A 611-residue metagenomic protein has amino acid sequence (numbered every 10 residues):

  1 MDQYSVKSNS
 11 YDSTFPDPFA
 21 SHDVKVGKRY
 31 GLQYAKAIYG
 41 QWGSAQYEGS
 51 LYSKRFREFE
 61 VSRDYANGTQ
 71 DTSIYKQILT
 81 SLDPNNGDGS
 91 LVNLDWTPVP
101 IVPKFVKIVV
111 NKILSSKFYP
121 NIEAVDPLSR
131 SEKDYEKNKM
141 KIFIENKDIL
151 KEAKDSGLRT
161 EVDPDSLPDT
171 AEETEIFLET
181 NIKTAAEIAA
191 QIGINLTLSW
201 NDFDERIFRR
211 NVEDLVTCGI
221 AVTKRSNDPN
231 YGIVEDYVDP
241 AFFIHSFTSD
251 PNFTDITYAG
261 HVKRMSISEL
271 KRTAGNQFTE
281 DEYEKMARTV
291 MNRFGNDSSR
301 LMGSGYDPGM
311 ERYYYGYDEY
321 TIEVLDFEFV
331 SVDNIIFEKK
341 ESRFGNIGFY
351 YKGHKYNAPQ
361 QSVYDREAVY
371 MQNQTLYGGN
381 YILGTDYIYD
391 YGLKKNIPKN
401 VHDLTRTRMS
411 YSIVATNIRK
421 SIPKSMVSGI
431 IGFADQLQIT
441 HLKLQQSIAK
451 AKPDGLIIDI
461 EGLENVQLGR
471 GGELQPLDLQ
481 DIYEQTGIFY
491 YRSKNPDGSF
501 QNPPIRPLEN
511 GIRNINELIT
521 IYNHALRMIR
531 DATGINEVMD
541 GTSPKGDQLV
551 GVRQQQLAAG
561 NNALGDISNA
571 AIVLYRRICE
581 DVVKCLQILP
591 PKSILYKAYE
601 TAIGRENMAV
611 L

Functional and structural regions predicted by a protein language model:
M1-M371, L376-Y377, N514-E517, I521-H524: Extended, helix-rich architectural segments
S131-D155, A221, I458-G471, V552-A559 (+1 more regions): Eukaryote-specific, cytoplasm-facing alpha-helical/coiled-coil scaffolding segments in long proteins
E187, E205, V216, M426 (+8 more regions): Active-site-proximal structural scaffolding
N201, F294, S298, H441-I448 (+3 more regions): A generic secondary-structure signal for well-formed alpha-helical elements
F203, S226-N230, T248, G534-V538 (+2 more regions): An acidic- and aromatic-residue-enriched active-site/binding cleft used to recognize and process polar
R206-E213, K224-D228, I448-I460, M539-G546 (+1 more regions): Short coil/turn segments at secondary-structure boundaries
L215, K224-Y231, D236-A241, G551-L611: Extended amphipathic alpha-helical segments with heptad-repeat/coiled-coil character used for oligomerization, fusion
S342-K545: Extended, charged amphipathic alpha-helical segments
